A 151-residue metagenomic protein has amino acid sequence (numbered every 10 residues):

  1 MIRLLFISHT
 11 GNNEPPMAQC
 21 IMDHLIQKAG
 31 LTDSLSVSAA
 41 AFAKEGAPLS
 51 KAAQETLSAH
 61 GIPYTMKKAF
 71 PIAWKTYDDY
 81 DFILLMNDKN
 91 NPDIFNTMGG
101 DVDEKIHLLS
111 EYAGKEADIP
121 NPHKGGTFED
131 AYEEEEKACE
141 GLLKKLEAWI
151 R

Functional and structural regions predicted by a protein language model:
M1-D79, K144-R151: Conserved active-site segments centered on acidic
F82, D88-R151: Phosphate-binding/catalytic loops
